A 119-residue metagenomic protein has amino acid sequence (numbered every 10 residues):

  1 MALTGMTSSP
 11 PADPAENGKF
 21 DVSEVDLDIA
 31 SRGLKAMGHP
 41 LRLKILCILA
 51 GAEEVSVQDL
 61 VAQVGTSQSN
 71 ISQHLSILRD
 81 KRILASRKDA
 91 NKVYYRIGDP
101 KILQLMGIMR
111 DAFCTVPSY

Functional and structural regions predicted by a protein language model:
A2-I29, G51, D99-Y119: Amphipathic alpha-helical dimerization/coiled-coil segments that flank or bridge DNA-binding/regulatory modules
D21-S67, V93-K101: N-terminal helix-turn-helix DNA-binding core of bacterial DNA-binding proteins
A36, S72, I77: Short glycine/proline-centered loop/turn elements that form peptide/ligand docking sites
C47, S72-H74, N91: Base-recognition residues in the alpha-helical recognition helix of bacterial helix-turn-helix
V57, R87, L105-M106: Short, hydrophobic secondary-structure boundary micro-motifs
A62, Q73, D80: Alpha-helical residues within the helix-turn-helix
D80-D89, R96: Beta-hairpin "wing" of winged helix-turn-helix
